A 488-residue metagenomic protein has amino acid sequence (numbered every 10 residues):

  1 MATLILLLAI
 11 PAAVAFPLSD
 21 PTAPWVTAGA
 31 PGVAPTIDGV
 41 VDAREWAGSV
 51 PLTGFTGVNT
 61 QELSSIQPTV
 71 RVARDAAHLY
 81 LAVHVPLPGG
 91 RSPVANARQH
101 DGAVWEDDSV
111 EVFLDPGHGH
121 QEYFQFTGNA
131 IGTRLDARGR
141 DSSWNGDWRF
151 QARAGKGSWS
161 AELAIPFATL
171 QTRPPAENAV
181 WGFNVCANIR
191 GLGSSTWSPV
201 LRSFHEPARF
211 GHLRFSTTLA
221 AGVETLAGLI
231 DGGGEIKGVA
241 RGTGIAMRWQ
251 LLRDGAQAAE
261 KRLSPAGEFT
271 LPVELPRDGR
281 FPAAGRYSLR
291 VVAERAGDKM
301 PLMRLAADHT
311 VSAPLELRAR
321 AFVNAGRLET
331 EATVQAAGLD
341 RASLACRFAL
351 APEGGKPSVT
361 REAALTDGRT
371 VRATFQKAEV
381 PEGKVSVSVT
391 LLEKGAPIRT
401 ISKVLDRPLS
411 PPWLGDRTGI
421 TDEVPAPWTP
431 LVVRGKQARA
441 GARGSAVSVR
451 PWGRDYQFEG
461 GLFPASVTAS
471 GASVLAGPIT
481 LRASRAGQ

Functional and structural regions predicted by a protein language model:
A2-A13: Bacterial N-terminal signal peptides
A15-T310, A319: Structural preference for beta-rich elements and adjacent junctions enriched in aromatics
G32, N178, L229-G233, A266-T270 (+5 more regions): Solvent-exposed, conformationally flexible loop/turn segments
V50-T56, D107-V110, S410-T421, P425 (+2 more regions): Acidic-aromatic substrate-binding/catalytic surfaces of carbohydrate-active enzymes
W159-R190, G255, T366, R450-R454 (+1 more regions): Beta-strand-rich recognition/accessory modules
A220-L229, L305-E329, R399-G435, R439-G441: Low-complexity, Pro/Ser/Thr- and charge-rich linker/hinge segments at domain boundaries
G234-R262, L289-V291, A332-V334, L339-E362 (+2 more regions): Beta-strand-rich binding/interaction modules
A266-E268, F281-H309, D367-G415, I420: Extended acidic/polar, glycine-enriched regions that form or flank non-catalytic beta-rich accessory modules
